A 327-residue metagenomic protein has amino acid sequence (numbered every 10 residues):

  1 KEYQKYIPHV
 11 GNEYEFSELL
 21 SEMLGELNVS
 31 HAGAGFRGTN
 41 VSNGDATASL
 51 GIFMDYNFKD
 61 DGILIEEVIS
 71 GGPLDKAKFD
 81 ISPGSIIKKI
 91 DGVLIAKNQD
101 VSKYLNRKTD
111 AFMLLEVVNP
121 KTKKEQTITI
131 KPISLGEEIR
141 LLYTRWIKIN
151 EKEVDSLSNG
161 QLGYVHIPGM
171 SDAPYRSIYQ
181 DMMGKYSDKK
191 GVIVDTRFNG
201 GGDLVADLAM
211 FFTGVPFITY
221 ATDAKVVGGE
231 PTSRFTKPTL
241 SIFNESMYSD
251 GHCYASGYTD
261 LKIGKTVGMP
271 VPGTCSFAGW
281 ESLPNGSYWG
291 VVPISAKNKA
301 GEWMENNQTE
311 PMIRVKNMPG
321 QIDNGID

Functional and structural regions predicted by a protein language model:
K1, R37, E66, G71 (+4 more regions): Cleft-lining beta-strand/loop regions that shape enzyme active-site pockets
E2-Y6, I86: A general alpha-helix detector
K5-I63, K124-I128, P132-K148, D327: Extended, small/polar residue-biased N-terminal targeting/export presequences and adjacent propeptide/linker tracts
G44-K97, D172, I294-S295: PDZ/PDZ-like domain segments forming the peptide/carboxylate-binding groove, activating on the N-terminal beta-strands
D55, E116-P120, K297: A generic structural motif
K152-E153, S249, L283-V315: Metal-dependent DNA phosphodiester-chemistry modules and their immediately adjacent helices/loops in DNA-processing
E310-D327: Extracytoplasmic/peripheral linker and loop segments enriched in polar/acidic and small residues with frequent Thr/Pro
